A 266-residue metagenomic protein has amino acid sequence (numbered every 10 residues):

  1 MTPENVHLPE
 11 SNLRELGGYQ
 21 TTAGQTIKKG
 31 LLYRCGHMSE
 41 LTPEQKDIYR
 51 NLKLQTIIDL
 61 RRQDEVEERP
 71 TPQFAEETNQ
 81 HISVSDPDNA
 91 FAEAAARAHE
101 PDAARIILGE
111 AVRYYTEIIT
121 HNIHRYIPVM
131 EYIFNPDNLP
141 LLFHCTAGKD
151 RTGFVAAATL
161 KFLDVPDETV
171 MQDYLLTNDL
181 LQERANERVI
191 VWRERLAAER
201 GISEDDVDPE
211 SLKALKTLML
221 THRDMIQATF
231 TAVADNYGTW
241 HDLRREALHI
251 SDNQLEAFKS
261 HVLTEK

Functional and structural regions predicted by a protein language model:
M1-L142, V155-K266: Cys-dependent protein tyrosine phosphatase-like superfamily
T146-A147, R151-T152: Ser/Thr-glycine-rich phosphate-binding loops at phosphate-binding pockets of nucleotides, nucleotide cofactors
